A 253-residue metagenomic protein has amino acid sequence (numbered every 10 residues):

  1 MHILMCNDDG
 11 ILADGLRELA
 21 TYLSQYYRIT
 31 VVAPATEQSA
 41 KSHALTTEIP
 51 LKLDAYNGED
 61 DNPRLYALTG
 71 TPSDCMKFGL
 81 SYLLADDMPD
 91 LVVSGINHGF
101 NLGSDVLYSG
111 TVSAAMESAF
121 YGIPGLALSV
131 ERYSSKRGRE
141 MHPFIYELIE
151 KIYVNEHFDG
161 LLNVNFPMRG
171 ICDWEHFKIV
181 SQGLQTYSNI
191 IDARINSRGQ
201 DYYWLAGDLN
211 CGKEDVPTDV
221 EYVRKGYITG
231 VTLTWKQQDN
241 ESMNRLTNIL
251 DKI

Functional and structural regions predicted by a protein language model:
I3-C6, D14-Y82, M88: A cross-family phosphate/adenosyl-ligand binding-site feature
C6, V32-P34, T69, S94-N97 (+3 more regions): Short beta-strand segments
D9, E37, T71-P72, N97-F100 (+2 more regions): Short glycine-rich anion-binding loops that position phosphate/pyrophosphate groups of nucleotides and phosphorylated
F100-S109: Glycine/threonine-rich flexible loop motifs
A114-S118: Hydrophobic/aromatic ligand-binding patch that stacks against planar heteroaromatic rings of cofactors or nucleotides
L126-N155: Short, glycine-/small-residue-rich phosphate/pyrophosphate-handling segment
N155, P167-I253: C-terminal accessory domains and tails appended to enzymatic cores
